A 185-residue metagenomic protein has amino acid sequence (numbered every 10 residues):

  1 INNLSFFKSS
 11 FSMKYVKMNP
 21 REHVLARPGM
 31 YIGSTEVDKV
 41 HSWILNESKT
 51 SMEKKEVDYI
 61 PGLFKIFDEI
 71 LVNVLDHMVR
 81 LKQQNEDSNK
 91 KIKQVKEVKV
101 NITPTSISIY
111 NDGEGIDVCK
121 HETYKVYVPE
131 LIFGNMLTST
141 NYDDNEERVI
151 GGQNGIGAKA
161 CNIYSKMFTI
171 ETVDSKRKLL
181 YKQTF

Functional and structural regions predicted by a protein language model:
I1-D68, Q83-K90, K120-E122, V128-G134: Bergerat-fold GHKL ATPase/HATPase_c domain
F7-Y15, P104-V128, S139-F185: GHKL-type ATPase core
G29, E97, S106: Beta-strand-rich binding-surface signature of beta-sandwich/beta-barrel folds used to engage anionic ligands
M30, D76, R80, G115-V118 (+1 more regions): Conserved helix-loop functional segments at active or binding sites
Y31, V74-H77, T105, F185: Extreme N-terminal "head/tail" segments of very large remodeling/mechanoenzyme assemblies
D58-V98, G157-Y164: Conserved ATP-binding N-box helix of the HATPase_c
F67, L71, L75, N101 (+2 more regions): Nucleic acid-processing catalytic cores of prokaryotic defense/repair systems
